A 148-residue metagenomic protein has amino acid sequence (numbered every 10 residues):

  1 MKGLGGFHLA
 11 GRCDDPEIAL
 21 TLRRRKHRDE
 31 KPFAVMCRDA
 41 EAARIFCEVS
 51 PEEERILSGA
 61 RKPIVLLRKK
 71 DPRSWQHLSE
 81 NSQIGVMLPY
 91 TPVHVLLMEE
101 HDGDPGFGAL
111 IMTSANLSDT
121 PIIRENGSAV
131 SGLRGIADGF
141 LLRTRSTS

Functional and structural regions predicted by a protein language model:
M1-S148: Active-site-adjacent structural elements in enzyme catalytic cores
